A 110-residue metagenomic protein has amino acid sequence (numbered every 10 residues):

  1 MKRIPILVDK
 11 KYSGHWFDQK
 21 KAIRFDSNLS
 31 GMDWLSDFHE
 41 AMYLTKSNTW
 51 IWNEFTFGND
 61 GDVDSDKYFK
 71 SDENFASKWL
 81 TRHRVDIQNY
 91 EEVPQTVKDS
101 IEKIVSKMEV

Functional and structural regions predicted by a protein language model:
M1-S27: Short, charged/polar N-terminal "headpieces" of proteins
H15, A41-Y43, F69: Short, exposed beta-strand/loop patches in secreted or surface proteins that constitute
F17, W34, G61-D64: Polar low-complexity intrinsically disordered regions enriched in Ser/Thr and small residues
D26-I51, F57: Short, surface-exposed, low-complexity cationic segments
T56-V110: Mixed-charge, Lys/Arg-enriched low-complexity segments
